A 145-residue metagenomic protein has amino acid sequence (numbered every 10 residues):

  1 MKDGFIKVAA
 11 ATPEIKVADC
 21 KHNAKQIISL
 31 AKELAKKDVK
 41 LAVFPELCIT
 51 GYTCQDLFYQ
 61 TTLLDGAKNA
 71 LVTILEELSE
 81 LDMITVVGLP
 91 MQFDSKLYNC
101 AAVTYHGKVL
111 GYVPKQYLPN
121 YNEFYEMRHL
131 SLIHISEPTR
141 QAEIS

Functional and structural regions predicted by a protein language model:
M1-S136, R140: Enzyme catalytic cores with a strong preference for nitrogen-chemistry domains
I144-S145: Hydrophobic alpha-helical segments, chiefly the membrane-spanning helices and signal/signal-anchor peptides
